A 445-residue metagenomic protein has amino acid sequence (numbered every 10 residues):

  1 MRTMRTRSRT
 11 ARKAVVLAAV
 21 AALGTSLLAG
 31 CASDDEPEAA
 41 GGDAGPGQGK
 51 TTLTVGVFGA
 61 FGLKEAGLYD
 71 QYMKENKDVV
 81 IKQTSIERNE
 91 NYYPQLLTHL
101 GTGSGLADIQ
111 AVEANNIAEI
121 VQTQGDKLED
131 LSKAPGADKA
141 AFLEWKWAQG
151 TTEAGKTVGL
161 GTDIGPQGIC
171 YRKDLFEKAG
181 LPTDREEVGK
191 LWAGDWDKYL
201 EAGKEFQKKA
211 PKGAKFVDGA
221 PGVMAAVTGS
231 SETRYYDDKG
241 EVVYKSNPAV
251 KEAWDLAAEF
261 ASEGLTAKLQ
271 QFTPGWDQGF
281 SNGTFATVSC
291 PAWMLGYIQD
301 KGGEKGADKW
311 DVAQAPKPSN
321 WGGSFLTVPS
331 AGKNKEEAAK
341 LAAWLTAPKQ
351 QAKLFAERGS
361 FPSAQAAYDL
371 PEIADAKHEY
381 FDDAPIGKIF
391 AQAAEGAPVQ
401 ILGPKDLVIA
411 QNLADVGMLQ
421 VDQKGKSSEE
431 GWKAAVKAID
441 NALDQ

Functional and structural regions predicted by a protein language model:
R2-A118, A140, T183, K333-E337 (+3 more regions): Conserved N-terminal structural module of periplasmic/extracytoplasmic solute-binding proteins
S85-T98, A114-N115, W192-K198, K268-N282: Short helix-initiation/N-cap motifs at beta->coil->alpha
D108-A111, A286-P291: Paired acidic/hydrophobic, glycine-rich loop segments that form the ligand-binding mouth/hinge of periplasmic-binding
E113-G168, A307-D311, E379: Hinge/lid segment of periplasmic solute-binding proteins
E119-T123, W147-E187, G219-K239, W321-V328 (+1 more regions): Periplasmic solute-binding protein
L200-G203, G240-Q270: Glycine-centered hinge/linker elements that transmit conformational signals in sensory and ligand-binding systems
S262, K301-A366: Extracytoplasmic/periplasmic substrate-recognition and gating elements
F381-A435: C-terminal capping/gating helix-and-loop segments adjacent to ligand/active sites or protein-protein/ligand interfaces
